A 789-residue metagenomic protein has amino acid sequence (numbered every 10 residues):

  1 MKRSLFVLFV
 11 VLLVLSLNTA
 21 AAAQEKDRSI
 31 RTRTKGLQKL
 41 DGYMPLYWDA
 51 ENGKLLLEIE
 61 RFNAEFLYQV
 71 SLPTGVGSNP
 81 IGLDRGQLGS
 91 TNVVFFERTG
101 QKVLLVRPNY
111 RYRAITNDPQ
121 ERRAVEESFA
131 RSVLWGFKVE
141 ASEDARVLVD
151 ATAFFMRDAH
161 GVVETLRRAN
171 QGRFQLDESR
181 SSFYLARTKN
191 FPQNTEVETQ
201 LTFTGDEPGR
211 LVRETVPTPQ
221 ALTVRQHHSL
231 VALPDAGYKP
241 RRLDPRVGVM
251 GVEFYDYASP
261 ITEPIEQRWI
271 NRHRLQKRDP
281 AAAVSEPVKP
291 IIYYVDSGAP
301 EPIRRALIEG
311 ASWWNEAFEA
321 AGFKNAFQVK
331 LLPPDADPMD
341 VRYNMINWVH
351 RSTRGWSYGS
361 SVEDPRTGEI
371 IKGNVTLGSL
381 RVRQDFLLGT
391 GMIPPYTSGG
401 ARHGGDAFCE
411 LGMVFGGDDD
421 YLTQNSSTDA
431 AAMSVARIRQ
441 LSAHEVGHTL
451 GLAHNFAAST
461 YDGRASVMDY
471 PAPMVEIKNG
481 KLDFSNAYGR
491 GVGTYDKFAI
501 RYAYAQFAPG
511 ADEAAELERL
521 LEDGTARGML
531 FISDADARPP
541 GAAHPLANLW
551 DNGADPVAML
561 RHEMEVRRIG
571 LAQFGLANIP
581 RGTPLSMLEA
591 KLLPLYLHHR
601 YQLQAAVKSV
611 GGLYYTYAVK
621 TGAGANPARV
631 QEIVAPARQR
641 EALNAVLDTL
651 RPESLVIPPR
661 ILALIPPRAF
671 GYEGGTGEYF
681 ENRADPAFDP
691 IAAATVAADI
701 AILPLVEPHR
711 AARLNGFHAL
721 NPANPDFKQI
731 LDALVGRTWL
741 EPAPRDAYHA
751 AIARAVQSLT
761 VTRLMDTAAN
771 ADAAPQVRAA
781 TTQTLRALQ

Functional and structural regions predicted by a protein language model:
M1-S4: Positively charged n-region of N-terminal signal peptides that target proteins for export
V7-S16: Bacterial N-terminal signal peptides
Q24-A299, A317, L331-D429: Auxiliary tRNA-acceptor-end handling modules of aminoacyl-tRNA synthetases
A64, G298-A326: Zn2+-dependent metallopeptidase catalytic core
A299-I303, Q424-S442: Short pre-active-site segment immediately N-terminal to the catalytic Zn-binding motif
S312-F323, R351, G447-H448, L452 (+2 more regions): Sec-exported extracytoplasmic/periplasmic mature domains
L331-H350, A436-R490: The catalytic-center signature of Zn2+-dependent metalloproteases
T428-D429, M433, S459-Q789: Conserved catalytic/binding loops enriched for acidic/polar residues
